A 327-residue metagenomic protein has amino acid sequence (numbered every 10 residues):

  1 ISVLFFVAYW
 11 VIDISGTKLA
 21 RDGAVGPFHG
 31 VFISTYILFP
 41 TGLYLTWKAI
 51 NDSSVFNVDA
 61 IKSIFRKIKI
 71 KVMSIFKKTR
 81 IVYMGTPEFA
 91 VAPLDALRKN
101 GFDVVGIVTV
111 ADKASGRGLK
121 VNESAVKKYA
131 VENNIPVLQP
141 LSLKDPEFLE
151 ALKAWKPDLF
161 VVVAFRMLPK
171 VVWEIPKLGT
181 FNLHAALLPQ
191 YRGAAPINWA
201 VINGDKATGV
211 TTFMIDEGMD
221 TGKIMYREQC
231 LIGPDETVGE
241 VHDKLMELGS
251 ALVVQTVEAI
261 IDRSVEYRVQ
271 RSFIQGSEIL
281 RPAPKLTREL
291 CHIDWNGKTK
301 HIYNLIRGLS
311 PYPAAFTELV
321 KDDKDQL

Functional and structural regions predicted by a protein language model:
I1-V72: Transmembrane alpha-helices
S74-G118: N-terminal Rossmann-like dinucleotide-binding module
T79, N100-D103, V110, L159-P282: Donor/substrate-binding cores of folate-linked one-carbon enzymes
T86-F89, L141-K144, A164-M167: Short beta->alpha connector loops
A114-D158: N-terminal glycine-/serine-/threonine-rich beta1-alpha1-beta2 phosphate-ribose binding loop of Rossmann-like
Q275-L327: Internal anion-binding site segments
